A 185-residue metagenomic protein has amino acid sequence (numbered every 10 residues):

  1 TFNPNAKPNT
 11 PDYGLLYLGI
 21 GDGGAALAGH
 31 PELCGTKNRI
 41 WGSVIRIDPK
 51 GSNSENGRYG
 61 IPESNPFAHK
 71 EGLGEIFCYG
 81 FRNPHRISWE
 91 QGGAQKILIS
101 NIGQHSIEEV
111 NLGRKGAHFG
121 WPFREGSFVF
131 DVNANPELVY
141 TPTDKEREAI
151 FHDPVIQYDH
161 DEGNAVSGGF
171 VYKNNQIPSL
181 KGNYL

Functional and structural regions predicted by a protein language model:
N5-L185: Beta-propeller domain segments
